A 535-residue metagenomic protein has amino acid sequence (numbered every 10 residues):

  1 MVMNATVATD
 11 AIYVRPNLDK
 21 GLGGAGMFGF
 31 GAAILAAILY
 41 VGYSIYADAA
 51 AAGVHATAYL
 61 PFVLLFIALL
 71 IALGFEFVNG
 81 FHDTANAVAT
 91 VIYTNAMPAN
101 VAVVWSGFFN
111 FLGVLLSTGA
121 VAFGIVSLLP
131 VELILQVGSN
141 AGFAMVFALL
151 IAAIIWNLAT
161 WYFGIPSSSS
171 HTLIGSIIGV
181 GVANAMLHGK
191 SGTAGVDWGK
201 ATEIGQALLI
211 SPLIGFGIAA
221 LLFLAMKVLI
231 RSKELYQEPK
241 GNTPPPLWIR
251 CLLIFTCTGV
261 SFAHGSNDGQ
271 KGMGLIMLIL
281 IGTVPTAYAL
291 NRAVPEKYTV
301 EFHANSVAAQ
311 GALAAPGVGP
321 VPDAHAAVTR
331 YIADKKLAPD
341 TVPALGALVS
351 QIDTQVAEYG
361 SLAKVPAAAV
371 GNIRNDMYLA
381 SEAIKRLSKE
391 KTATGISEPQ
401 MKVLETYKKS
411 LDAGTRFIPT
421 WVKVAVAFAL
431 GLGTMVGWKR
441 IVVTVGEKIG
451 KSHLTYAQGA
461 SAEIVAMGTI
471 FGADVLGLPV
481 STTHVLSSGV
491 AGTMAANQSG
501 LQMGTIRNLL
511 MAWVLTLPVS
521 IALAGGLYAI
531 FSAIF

Functional and structural regions predicted by a protein language model:
N4-I71, F123-A144, R231-N242, Q400-T455: Helix-loop-helix hairpins and the membrane-proximal interhelical loops of multi-pass alpha-helical transport proteins
I45-A49, P285-W421: Low-complexity, proline/glycine-enriched hydrophobic segments characteristic of transmembrane helices
A58-V78, F147-A153, C251-T256: Membrane-embedded alpha-helical segments that form the functional core of polytopic membrane enzymes, especially those
L73-T84, N110-F123, L149, A153-W161 (+12 more regions): Transmembrane alpha-helical segments of multi-pass membrane transport proteins and ion-pumping complexes
F81-V88, A96-A99, F163-G175, G269-I276 (+2 more regions): Short, non-helical or kinked segments that cap or interrupt transmembrane helices
N95-F108, Y456-A460, Q498, Q502-L510: Membrane-interface alpha-helices at helix entry/exit sites of multi-pass transporters
Y162, G446-T482, L509-W513: Hydrophobic alpha-helical bundle architecture
P166, I174, I178, V182 (+2 more regions): Glycine-rich, mobile lid/loop segments that gate access to catalytic sites or pores
